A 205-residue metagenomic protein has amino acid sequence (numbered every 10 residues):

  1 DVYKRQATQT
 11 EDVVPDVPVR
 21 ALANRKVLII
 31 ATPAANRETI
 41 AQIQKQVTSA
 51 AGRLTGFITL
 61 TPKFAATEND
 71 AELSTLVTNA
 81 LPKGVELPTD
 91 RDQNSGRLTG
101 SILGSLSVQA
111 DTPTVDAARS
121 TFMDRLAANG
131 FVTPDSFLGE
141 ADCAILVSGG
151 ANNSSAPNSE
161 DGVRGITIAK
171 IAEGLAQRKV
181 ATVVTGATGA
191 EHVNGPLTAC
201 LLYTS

Functional and structural regions predicted by a protein language model:
V2-Y3, Y203-T204: Conserved small/polar residues in nucleotide/adenosyl-binding loops
R5-R37, A41, D111-P113, T133 (+1 more regions): Helical coiled-coil/dimerization "stalks" and their immediately adjacent regulatory linkers at helix->disorder
V19-N79: Domain-scale macromolecular recognition modules
A34-R37, G149-A156, A190: Short acidic, S/G/P-rich loop/turn micro-motifs used as interaction or catalytic elements
T39, I43, A118, F122 (+1 more regions): Stable alpha-helical elements in mature extracytoplasmic
T61-S159: A substrate-binding/cap region within the structured catalytic cores of diverse enzymes
A66-D70, A187-L202: Glycine-rich, charge-decorated loop segments at or immediately adjacent to ligand/cofactor-binding or catalytic sites
